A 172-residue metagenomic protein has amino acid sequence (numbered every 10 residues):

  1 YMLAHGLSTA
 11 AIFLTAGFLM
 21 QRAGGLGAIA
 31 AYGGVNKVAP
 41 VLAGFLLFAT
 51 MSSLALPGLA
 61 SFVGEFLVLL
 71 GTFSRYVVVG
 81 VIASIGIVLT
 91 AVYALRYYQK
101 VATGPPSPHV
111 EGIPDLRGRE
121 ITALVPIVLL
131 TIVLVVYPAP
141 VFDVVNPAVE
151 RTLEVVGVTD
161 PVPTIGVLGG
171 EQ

Functional and structural regions predicted by a protein language model:
Y1-M2: Short alpha-helical catalytic segment bearing the HExxH-like zincin motif of zinc-dependent metalloproteases
H5, Y32, S61, Y98 (+1 more regions): Divalent metal-coordination and catalytic microenvironments
S8-T90, H109-L130: Interfacial and helix-entry/exit segments of alpha-helical transmembrane bundles in multi-pass inner-membrane proteins
G25, K37-L42, A94-Q172: Cytoplasmic/organellar membrane-interface segments at the starts of transmembrane helices in multi-pass inner-membrane
